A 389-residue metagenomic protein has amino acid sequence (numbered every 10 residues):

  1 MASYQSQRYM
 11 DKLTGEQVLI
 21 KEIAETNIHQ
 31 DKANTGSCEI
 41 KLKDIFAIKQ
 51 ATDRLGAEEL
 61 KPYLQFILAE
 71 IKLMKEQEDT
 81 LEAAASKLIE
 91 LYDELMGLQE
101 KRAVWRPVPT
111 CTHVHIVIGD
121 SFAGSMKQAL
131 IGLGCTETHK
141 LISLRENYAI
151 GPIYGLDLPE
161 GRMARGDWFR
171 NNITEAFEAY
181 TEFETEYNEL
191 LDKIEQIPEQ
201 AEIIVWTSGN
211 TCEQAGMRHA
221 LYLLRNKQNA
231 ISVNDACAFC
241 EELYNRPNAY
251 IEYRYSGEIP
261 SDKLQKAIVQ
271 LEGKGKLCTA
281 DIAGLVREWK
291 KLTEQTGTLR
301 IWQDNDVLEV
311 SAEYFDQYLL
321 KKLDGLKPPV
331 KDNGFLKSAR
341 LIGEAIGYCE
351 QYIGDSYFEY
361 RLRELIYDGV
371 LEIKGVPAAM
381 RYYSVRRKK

Functional and structural regions predicted by a protein language model:
F66-A69, A83-A179: A structured, charge-rich N-terminal accessory region that forms the first stable segment of a protein and links
G124-A129, P152-Y154, E213-L221, L243-N248: A short acidic (Asp/Glu
G134-T138, H219-V233: A short alpha->loop->secondary-structure connector
N171-R218: Long, hydrophobic/aromatic-enriched structural stretches that serve as scaffold segments
A249-D332, L336: A conserved mid-domain beta-alpha-beta active-site/ligand-binding segment of alpha/beta enzyme cores
R340-D355: Short helix-coil junctions and helix-kink-helix linkers
I366-V376: A short, conserved structural fragment
V376-K389: Short, cationic-aromatic polyanion-contact patches
